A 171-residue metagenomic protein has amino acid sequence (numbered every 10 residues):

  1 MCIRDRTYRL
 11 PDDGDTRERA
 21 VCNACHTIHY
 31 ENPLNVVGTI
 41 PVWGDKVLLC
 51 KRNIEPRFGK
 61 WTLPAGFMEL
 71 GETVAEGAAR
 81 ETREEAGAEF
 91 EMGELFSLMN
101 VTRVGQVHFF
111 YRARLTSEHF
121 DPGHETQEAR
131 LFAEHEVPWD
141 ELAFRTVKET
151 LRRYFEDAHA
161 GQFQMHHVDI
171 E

Functional and structural regions predicted by a protein language model:
M1-D5: Conserved small/polar residues in nucleotide/adenosyl-binding loops
R6, T27-I28, G59, F109 (+1 more regions): Intrinsically disordered, low-complexity segments enriched in small/polar residues
T7-P11, E31-N32: Short, non-ligating residues that shape and space the ligands of small metal-coordination modules and catalytic
R17-T62, F90, E94: N-terminal strand-loop-strand
M68-E91, L95-R153, D157, G161-F163 (+1 more regions): Unchanged
